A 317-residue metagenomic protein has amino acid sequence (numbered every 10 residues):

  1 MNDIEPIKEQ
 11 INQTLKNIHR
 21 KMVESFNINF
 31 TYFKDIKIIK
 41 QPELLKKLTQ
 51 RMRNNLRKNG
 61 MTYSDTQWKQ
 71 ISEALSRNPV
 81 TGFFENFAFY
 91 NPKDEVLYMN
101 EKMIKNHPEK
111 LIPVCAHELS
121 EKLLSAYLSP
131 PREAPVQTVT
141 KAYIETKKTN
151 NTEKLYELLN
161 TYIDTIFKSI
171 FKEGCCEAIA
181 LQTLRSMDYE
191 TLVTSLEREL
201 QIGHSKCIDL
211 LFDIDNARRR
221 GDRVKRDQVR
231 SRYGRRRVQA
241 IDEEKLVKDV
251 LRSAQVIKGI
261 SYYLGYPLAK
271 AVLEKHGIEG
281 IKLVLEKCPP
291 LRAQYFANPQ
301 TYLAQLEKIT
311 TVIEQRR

Functional and structural regions predicted by a protein language model:
M1-E5: Acidic/histidine-rich, surface-exposed loop or edge segments in extracytoplasmic proteins
I7-K34, R51-Q67, L119: Zn2+-dependent metallopeptidase catalytic core
E9-N12, K110, V114, I170 (+2 more regions): Soluble non-cytosolic domains of exported or imported proteins
K34-L48: Acidic helix-start/capping segments at beta-turn-to-alpha-helix junctions
R53-I112, L119-S129: Active-site scaffold of zinc-dependent metalloenzymes
S125-I166: Post-HEXXH active-site segment of zinc metalloproteases
S169-L184: An active-site-proximal "capping" alpha-helix that borders the catalytic cofactor pocket
M187-R317: Pan-zinc metallopeptidase signature
